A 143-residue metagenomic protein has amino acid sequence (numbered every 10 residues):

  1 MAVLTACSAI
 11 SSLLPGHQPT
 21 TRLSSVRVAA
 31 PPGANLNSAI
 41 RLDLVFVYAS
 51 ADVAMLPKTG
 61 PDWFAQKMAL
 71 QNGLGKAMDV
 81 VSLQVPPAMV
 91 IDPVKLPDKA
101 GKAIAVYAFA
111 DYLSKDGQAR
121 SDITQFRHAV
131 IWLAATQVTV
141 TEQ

Functional and structural regions predicted by a protein language model:
V3-A6: C-terminal motif of bacterial Sec signal peptides marking the signal peptidase cleavage site
S8-S11: Bacterial signal peptide processing site
T21-L23, N37-R41, M78, G101-A103 (+2 more regions): Extracytoplasmic
S25-P61: Early exported N-terminus immediately downstream of N-terminal targeting peptides
S50-A51, D98-A103: A short, structured loop/turn motif at beta-sheet edges
K58-K99: Tryptophan-paired
K102-L113: A short, solvent-exposed beta-strand micro-motif common in secreted/extracellular proteins
Y112-Q143: Surface-exposed edge beta-strand/loop patches
